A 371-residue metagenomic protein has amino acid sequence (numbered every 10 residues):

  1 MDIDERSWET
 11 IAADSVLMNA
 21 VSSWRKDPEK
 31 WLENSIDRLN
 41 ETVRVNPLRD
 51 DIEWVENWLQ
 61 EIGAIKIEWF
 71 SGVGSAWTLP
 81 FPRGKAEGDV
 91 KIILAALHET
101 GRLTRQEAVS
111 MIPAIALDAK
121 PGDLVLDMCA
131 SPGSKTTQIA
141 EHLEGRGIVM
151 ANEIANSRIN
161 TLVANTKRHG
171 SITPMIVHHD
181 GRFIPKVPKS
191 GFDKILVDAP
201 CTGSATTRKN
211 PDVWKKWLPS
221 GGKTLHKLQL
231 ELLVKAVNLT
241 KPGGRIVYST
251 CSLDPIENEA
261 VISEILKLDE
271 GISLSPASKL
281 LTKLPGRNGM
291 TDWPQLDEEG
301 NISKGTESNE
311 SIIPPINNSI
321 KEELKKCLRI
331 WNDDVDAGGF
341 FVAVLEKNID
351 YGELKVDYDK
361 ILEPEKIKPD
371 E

Functional and structural regions predicted by a protein language model:
M1-E371: S-adenosylmethionine
